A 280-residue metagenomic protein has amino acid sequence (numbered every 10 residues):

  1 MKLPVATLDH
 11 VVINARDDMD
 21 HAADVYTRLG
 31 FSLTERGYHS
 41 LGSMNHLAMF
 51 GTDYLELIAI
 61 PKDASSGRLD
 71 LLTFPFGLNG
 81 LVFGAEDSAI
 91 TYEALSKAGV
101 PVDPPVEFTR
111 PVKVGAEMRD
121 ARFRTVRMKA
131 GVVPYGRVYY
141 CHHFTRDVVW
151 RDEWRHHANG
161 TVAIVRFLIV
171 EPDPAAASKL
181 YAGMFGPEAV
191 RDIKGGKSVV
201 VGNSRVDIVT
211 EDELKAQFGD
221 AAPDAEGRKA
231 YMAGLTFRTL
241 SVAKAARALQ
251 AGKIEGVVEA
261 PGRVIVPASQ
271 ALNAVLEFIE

Functional and structural regions predicted by a protein language model:
M1-L8, I13-T34, F50-E107, V114-E280: Glyoxalase I/VOC metalloenzyme domain signal
G37-S43, P111: Short, surface-exposed recognition loops and adjoining beta-strand edges that mediate ligand/DNA contacts, enriched
